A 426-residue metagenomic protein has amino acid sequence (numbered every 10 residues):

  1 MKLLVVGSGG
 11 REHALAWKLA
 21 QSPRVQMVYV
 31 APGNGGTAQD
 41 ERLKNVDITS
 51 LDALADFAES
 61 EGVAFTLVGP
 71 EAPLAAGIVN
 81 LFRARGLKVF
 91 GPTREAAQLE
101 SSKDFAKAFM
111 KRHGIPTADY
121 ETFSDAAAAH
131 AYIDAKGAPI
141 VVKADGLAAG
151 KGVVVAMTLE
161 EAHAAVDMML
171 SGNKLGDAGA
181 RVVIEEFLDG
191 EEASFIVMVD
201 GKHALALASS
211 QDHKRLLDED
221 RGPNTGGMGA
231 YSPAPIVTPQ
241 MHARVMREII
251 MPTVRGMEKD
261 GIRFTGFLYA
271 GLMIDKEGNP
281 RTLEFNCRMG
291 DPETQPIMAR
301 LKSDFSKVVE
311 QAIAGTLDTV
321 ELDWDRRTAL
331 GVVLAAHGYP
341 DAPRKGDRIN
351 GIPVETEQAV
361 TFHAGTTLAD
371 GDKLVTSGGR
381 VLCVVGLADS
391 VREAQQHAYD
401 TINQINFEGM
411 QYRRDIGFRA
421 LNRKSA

Functional and structural regions predicted by a protein language model:
M1-E95: ATP-binding N-terminal substructure of ATP-dependent carboxylate-amine bond-forming enzymes
A20-Q21, T37-Q39, F90, R112-G114 (+12 more regions): Solvent-exposed alpha-helices and their adjacent loops that cap or buttress functional pockets in soluble metabolic
K44-S50, E121-D125, A156: Short acidic-hydrophobic, aromatic-tinged amphipathic segments that line or gate anion-handling sites
S50, T366-D370, V375-A426: Generic C-terminus detector
P92-G152: A conserved helix-loop-beta module that forms one wall/lid of the active-site cleft in ATP-utilizing catalytic domains
G152, A156-T294: Internal nucleotide-binding/catalytic subdomain
V245-L268, N286-Q358, A369: Active-site "cap" helix and flanking loop/linker of ATP-utilizing ligase/carboxylase catalytic domains
